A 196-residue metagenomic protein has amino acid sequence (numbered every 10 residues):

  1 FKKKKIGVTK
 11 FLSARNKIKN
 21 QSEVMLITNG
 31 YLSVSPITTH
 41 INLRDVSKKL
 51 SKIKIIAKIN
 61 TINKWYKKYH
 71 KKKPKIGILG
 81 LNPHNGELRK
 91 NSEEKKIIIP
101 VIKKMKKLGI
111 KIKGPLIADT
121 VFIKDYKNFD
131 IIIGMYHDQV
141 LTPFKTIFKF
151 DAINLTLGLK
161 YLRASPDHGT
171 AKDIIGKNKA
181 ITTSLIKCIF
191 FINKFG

Functional and structural regions predicted by a protein language model:
F1-G196: Anion-binding alpha/beta catalytic cores of soluble intermediary-metabolism enzymes, centered on
